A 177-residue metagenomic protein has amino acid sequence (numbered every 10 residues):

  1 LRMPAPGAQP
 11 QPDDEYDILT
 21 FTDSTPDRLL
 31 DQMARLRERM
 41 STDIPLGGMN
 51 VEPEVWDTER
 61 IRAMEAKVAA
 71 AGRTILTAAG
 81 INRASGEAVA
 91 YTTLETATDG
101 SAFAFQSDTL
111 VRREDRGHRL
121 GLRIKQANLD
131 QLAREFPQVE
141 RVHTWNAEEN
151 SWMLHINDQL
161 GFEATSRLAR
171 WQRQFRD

Functional and structural regions predicted by a protein language model:
L1-R28, L168-R173: Acyl-donor-binding surface of acyltransferase catalytic domains
L30, A34-R37, M64-E65, K125: Hydrophobic alpha-helical core bundles mediating ligand binding, dimerization, or RNAP-core interactions
S41-F103, S107-R113: A conserved beta-strand-loop-helix scaffold within acyl/acetyltransferase catalytic domains
E87, Q174-D177: Actinobacteria-biased recognition of intrinsically disordered, low-complexity terminal regions
F103, L132-W145: Conserved GNAT acetyl-CoA-binding A-motif
V111, G117-Q131, Q159: Conserved acetyl-CoA-binding loop-helix of GNAT-fold acetyltransferases
R112-R116, V142-L154, Q172: Conserved beta-strand-loop-alpha-helix junction that forms the acyl-donor binding cleft
L122-R123, Q138, N146-S166: Conserved active-site alpha-helix within GNAT-family acetyltransferase domains
